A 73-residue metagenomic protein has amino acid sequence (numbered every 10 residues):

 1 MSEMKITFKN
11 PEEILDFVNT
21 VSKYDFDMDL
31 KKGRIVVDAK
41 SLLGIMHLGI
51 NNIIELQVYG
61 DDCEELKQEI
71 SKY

Functional and structural regions predicted by a protein language model:
M1-T7: Short glycine-/aliphatic-rich beta-strand segments at the starts of folded cytosolic domains
M4, F26-M28, I54: Conserved beta-strand core positions
P11-D27, I35-I50, L66: Amphipathic alpha-helical interaction surfaces in cytosolic regulatory modules
M46-Y73: C-terminal structural segments of small proteins and small subunits
